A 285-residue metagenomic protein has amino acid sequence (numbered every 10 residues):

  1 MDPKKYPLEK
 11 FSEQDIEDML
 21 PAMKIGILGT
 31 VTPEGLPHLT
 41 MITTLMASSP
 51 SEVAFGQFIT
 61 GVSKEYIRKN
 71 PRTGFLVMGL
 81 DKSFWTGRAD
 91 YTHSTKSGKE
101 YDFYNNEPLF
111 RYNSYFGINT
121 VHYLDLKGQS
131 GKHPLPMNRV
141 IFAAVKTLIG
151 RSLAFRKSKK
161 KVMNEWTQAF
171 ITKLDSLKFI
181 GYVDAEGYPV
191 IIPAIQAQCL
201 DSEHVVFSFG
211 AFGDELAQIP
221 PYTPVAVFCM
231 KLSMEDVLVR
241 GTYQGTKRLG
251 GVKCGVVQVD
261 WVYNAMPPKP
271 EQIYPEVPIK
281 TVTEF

Functional and structural regions predicted by a protein language model:
M1-F285: Binding-site signature for planar aromatic cofactors or substrates
